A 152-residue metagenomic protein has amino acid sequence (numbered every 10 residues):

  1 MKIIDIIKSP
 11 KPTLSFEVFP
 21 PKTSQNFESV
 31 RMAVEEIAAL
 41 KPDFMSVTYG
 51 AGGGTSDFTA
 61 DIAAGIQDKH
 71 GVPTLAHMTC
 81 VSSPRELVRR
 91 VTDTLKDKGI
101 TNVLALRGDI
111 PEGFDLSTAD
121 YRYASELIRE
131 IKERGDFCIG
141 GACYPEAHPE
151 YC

Functional and structural regions predicted by a protein language model:
M1-V47: Conserved N-terminal beta1-alpha1 strand-loop-helix module at the mouth
S9-T13, K41-F44, H70-T74, G99-T101 (+1 more regions): Short, well-ordered coil/turn segments that N-cap beta-strands
T13-S29, T74-E86, C138-C152: Active-site mouth loops of central-metabolism enzymes
P21-S24, P42-I62, D109-A119: Glycine-rich, proline-tolerant flexible connector loops at the mouths of alpha/beta enzymes
N26-V34, T59-A60, V91-T92, P149-C152: Distinct, well-ordered alpha-helical segments
G53-H77, D120-G141: Alpha-helix-loop-beta-strand connector modules within alpha/beta enzyme cores
C80-T94, Y121-R122: Glycine-rich anion/phosphate-binding loops
N102-C152: Conserved anion-binding
